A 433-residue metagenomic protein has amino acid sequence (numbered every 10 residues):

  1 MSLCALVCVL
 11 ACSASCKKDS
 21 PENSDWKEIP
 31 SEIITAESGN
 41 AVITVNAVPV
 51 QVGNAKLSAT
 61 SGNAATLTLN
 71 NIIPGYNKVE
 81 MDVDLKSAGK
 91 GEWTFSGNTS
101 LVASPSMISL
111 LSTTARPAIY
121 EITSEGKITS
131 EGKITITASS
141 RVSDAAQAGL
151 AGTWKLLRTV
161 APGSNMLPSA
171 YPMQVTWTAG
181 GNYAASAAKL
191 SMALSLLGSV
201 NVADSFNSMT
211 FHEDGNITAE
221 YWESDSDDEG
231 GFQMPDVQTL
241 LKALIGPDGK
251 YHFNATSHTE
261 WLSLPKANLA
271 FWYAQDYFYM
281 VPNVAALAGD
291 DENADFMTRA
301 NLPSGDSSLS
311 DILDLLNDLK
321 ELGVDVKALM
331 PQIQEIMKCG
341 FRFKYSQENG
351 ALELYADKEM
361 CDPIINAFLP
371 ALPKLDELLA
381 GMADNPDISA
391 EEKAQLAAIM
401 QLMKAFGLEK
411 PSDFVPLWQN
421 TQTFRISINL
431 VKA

Functional and structural regions predicted by a protein language model:
M1, K17-V200, F206, D214-N216 (+3 more regions): Acidic/polar, low-complexity intrinsically disordered N-terminal segments immediately downstream of a Sec signal
M1-V9: Sec-dependent N-terminal signal peptides
A11-S15: C-terminal motif of bacterial Sec signal peptides marking the signal peptidase cleavage site
I29, I33-I34, I108, L240-L244 (+5 more regions): Extended hydrophobic/Leu-rich segments
V50-D82, L167-A300, S307: N-terminal glycine/threonine-rich, aromatic-flanked beta-hairpin/loop signature
L57, G126, F271, F343-Y345: A structural signal for short hydrophobic beta-strand segments in well-ordered beta-sheet cores
I72-P74, L101, A138-S143, S224-D227 (+2 more regions): Short, solvent-exposed aromatic-acidic interface loops
H258-N268, Q275-A433: Hydrophilic extracytoplasmic domains
